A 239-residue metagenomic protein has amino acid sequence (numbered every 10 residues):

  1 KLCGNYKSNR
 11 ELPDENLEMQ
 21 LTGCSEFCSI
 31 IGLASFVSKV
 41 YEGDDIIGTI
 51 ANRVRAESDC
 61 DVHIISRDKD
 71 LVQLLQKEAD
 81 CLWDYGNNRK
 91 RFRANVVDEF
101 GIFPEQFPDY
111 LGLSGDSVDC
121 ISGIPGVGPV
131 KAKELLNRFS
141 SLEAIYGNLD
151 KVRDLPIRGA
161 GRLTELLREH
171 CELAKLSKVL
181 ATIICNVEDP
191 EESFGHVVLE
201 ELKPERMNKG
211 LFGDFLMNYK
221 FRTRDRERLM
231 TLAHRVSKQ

Functional and structural regions predicted by a protein language model:
K1-H63, L71-K90, K175-L176, T182-P204 (+2 more regions): Noncatalytic, basic helical substrate-engagement surface that gates or grips nucleic-acid strands
N9-L12, K90-Q239: Non-catalytic nucleic-acid-binding/docking modules located in mid-to-C-terminal regions of nucleic-acid enzymes
